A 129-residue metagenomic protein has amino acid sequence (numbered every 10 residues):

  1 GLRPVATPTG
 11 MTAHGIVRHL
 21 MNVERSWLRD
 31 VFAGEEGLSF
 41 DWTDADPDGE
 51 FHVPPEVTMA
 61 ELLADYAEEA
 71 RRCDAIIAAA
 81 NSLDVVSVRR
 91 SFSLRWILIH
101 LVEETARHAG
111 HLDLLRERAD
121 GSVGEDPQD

Functional and structural regions predicted by a protein language model:
G1-D48, V88-D129: Short, contiguous alpha-helical
D48-V85, R95-E104: Acidic/histidine-rich alpha-helical segments that form the ligand environment of transition-metal centers
